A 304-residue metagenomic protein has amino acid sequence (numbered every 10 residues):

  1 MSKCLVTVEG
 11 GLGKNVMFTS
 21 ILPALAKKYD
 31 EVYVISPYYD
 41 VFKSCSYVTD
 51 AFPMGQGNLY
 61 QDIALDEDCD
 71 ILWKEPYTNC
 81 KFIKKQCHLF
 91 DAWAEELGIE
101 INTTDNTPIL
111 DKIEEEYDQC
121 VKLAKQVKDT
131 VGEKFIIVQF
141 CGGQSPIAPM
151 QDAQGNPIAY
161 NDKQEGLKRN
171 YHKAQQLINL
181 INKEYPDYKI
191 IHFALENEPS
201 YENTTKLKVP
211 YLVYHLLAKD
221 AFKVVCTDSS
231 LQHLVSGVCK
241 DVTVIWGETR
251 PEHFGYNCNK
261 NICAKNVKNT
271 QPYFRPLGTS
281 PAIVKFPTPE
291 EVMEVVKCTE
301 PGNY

Functional and structural regions predicted by a protein language model:
M1-Y304: Catalytic machinery of carbohydrate-active enzymes, primarily nucleotide-sugar-dependent glycosyltransferases
